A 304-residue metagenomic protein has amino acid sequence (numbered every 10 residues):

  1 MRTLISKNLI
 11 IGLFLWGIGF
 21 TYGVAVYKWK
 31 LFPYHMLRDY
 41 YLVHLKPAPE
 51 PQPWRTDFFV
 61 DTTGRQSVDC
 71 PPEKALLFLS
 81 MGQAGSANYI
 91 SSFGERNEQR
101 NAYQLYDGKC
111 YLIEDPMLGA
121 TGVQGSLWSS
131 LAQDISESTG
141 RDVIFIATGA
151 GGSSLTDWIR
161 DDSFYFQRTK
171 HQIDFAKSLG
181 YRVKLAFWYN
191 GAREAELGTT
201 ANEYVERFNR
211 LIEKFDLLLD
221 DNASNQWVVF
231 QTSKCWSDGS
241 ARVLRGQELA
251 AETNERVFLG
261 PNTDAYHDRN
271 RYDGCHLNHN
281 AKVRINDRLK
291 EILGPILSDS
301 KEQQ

Functional and structural regions predicted by a protein language model:
M1-S6: Short, Lys/Arg-rich N-terminal segment immediately upstream of the first membrane anchor
K7-N8, G12, W16-Q304: Cell-envelope and extracellular/periplasmic
